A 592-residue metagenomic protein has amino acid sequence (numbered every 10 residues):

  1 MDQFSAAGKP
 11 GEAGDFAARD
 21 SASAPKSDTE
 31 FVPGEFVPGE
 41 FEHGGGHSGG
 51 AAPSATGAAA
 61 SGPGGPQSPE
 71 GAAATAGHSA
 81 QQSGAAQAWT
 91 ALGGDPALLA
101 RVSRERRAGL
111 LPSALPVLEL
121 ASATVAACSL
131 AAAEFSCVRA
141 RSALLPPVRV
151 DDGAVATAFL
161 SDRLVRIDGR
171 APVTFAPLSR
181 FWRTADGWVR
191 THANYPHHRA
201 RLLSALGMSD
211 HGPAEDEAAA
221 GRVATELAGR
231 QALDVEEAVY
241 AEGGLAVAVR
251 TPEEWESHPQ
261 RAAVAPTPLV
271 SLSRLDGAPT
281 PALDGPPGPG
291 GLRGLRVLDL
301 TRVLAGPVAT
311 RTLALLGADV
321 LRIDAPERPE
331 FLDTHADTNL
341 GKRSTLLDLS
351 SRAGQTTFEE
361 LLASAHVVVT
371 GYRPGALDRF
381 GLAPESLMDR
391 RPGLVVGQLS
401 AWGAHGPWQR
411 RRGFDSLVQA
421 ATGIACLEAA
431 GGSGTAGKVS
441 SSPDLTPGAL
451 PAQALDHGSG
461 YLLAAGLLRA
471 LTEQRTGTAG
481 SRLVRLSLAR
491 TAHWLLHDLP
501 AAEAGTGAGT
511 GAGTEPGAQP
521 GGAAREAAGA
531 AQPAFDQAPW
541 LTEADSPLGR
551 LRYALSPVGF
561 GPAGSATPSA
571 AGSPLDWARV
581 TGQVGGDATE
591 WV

Functional and structural regions predicted by a protein language model:
M1-A17, P25, T29-G39, G49-E327 (+6 more regions): Acyl-CoA thioester-binding alpha/beta core of soluble enzymes
H192, T225, D348, V367 (+4 more regions): Hydrophobic alpha-helical scaffolding
R302, Y372-P374, S400-A401, T422: Short glycine-/small-residue-rich Rossmann-like dinucleotide-binding loops
G317, G341-K342, A365, F414: Short, well-ordered alpha-helix to beta-strand connector turns
A318, R322-L349, A353, T357: Glycine-rich phosphate-binding loop and adjoining beta1-alpha1-beta2 segment of Rossmann-like nucleotide-binding folds
R343-D389: A structured beta-alpha segment of the ubiquitous adenosine-cofactor-binding alpha/beta core
L382-R391, V395-C426: Rossmann-fold NAD(P)-binding glycine/threonine-rich loop
P407, R412-G431, G437, P447-L468: Active-site PLP attachment segment
